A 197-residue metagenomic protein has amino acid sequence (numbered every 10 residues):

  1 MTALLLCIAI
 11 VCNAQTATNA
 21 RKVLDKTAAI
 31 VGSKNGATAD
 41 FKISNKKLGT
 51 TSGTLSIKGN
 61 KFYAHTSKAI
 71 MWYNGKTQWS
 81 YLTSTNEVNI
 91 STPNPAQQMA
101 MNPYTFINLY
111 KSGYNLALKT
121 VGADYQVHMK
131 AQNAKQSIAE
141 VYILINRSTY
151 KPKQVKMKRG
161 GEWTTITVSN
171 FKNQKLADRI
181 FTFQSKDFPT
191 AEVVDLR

Functional and structural regions predicted by a protein language model:
T2-A9: Bacterial N-terminal signal peptides
C12-G49, N60-K61, D187-R197: N-terminal leader/targeting segments and the immediate start of mature chains
T16, V121-D124, Q132-E140, R147-R197: Non-transmembrane domains of secretory- and envelope-associated proteins
F41-S44, Y63-S67, Q126-A134, Q154-K158: Short beta-strand segments that buttress and anchor functional surface loops
S52-M101, R159-T165: An acidic-aromatic
I57-N60, W72-N74, V141-Q154: A short, surface-exposed beta-strand/turn
P93-A123: Flexible, surface-exposed loop/linker segments and immediately adjacent secondary-structure boundaries
